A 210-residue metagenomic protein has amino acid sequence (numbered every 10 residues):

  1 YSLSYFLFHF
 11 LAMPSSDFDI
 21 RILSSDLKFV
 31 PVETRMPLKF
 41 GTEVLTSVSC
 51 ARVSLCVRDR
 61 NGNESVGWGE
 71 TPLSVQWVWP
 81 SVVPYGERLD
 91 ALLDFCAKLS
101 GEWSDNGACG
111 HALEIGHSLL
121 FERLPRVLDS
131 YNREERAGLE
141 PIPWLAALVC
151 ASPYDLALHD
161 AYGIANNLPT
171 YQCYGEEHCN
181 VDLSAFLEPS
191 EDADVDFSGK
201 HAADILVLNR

Functional and structural regions predicted by a protein language model:
Y1-F10: Hydrophobic alpha-helical signal peptides and transmembrane signal-/tail-anchor segments that drive secretory-pathway
P14-S54: Short, Gly/Pro- and small/polar-rich lid/capping loops
P37-F40, L156-L158, D196-A203: Short alpha-helical segments and helix-capping/turn motifs at coil-helix boundaries
S49-D59, G69-L73: Short beta-strand elements
S65-A165, Q172, E176-E177: Metal- or metallocofactor-binding catalytic centers and their adjacent structured scaffolds across diverse enzyme
L168-D196: Electropositive nucleic-acid engagement tracts
E188-R210: Metal-dependent enolase-superfamily TIM-barrel catalytic cores that perform enediolate-based chemistry
